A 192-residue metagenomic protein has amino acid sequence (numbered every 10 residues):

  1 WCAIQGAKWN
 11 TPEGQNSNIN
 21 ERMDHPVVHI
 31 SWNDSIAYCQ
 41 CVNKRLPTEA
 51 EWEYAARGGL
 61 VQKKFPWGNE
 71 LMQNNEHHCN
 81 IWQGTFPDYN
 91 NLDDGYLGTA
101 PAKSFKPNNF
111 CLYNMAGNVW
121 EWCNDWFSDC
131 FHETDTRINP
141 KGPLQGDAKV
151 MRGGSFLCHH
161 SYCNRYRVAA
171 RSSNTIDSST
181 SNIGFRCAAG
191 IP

Functional and structural regions predicted by a protein language model:
W1-V168, I176: Functional-site microenvironments in short loops/helix caps that host divalent-cation chemistry
S173-T175, R186: Pseudouridine synthases involved in rRNA/tRNA modification
S181-P192: Short, structured beta-strand segments at or near domain termini in extracellular proteins/domains
